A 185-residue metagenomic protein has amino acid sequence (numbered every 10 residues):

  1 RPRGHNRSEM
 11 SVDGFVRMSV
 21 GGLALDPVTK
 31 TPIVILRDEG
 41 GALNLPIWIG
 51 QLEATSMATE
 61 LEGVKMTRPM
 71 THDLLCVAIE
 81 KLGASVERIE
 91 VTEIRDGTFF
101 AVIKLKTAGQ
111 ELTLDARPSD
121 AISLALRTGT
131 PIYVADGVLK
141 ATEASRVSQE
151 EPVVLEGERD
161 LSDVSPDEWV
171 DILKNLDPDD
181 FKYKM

Functional and structural regions predicted by a protein language model:
R1-E9: N-terminal amphipathic/basic-hydrophobic helices that include classical n-h-c signal peptides and signal-anchor
S11-M185: Divalent-cation
